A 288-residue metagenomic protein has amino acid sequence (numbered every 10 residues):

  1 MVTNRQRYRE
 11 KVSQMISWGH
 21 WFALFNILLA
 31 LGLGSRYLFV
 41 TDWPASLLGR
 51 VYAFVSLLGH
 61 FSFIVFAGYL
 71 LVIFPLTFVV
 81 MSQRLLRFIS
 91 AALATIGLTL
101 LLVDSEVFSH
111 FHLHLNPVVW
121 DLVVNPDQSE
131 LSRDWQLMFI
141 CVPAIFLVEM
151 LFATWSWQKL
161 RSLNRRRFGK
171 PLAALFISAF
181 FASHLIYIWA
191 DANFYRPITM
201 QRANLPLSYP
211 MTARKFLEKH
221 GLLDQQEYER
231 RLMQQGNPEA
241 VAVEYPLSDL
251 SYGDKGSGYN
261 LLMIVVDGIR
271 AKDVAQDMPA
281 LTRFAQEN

Functional and structural regions predicted by a protein language model:
V2-M211: Transmembrane and membrane-interface helices of multi-pass, inner-membrane envelope-modifying transferases
R214-N288: Soluble catalytic regions of membrane-associated enzymes that act on cell-envelope and secretory-pathway components
